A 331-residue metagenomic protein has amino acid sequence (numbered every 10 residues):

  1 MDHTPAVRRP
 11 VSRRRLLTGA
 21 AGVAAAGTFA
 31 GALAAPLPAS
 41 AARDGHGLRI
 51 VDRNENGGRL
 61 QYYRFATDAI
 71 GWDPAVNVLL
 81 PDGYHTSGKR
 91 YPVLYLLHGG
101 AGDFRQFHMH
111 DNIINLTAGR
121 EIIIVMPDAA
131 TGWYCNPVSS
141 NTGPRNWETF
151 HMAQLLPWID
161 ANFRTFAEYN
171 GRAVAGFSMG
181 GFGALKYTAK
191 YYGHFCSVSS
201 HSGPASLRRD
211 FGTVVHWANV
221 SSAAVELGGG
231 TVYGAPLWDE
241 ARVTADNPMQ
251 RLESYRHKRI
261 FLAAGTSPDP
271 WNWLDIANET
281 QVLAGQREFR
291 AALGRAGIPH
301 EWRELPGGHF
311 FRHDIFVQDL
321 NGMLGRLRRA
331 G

Functional and structural regions predicted by a protein language model:
M1-P10: Secretory targeting signals
D2-H3, R15-F29, P38-G331: Non-catalytic cap/lid and distal C-terminal segments of serine-dependent acyl enzymes
